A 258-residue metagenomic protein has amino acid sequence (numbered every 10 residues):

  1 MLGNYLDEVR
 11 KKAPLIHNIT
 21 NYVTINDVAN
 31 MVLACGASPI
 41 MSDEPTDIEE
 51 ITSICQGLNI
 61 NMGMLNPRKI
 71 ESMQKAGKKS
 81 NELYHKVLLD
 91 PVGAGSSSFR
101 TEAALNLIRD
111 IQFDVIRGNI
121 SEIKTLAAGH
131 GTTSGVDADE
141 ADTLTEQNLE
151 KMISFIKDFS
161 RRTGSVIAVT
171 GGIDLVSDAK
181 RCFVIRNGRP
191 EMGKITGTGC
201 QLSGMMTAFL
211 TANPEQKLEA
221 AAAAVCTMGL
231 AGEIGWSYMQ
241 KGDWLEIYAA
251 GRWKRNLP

Functional and structural regions predicted by a protein language model:
L2-L89: Conserved N-terminal subdomain of the carbohydrate kinase-like
L65-R68, G93-S97, L175, M192: Short, small-residue-enriched loops and turns at beta-alpha junctions that line or gate enzyme active sites
K69-G118: Glycine/small-residue-rich loop that forms an oxyanion/phosphate-binding "nest" at active or ligand-binding sites
R100-C182: Conserved phosphate/ATP/ADP-binding segment of small-molecule kinases
T125, K194-C226: Short, small-residue alpha-helix embedded
F155-S160, Q216-G232, A250-W253: Short, well-structured alpha-helical segments that form the helix of a local strand-helix-strand
I185-T196: Short pre-catalytic strand/loop immediately N-terminal to key active-site residues, enriched for Gly-Thr
L230-P258: Charged C-terminal helix
